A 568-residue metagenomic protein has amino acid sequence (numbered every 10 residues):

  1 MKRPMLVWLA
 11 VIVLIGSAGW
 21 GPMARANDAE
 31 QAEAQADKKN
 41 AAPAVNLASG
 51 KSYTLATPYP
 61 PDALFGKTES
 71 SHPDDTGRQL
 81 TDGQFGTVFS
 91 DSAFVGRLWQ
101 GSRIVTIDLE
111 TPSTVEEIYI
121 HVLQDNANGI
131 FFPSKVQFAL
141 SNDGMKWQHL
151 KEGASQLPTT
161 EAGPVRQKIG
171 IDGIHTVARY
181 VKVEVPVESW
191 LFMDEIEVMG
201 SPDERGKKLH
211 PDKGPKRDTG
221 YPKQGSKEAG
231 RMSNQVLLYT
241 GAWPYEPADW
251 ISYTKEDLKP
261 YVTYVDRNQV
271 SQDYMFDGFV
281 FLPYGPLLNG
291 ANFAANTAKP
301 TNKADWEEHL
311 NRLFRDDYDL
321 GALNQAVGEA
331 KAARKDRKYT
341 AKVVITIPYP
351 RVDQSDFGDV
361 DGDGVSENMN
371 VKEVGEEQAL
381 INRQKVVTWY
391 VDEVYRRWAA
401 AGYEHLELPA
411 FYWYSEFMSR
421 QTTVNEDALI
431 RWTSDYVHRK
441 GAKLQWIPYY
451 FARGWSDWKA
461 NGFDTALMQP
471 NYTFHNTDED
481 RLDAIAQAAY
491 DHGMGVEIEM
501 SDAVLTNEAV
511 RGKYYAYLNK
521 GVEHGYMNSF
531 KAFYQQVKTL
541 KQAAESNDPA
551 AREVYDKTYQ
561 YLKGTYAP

Functional and structural regions predicted by a protein language model:
R3-M23: Sec-dependent N-terminal signal peptides of Gram-positive bacterial secreted proteins and lipoproteins
A18-A36: Sec-dependent signal peptide cleavage junction
A32-E110, L123-F132, E152-G153, E161 (+1 more regions): Disordered, acidic Ser/Thr/Pro-rich linker "stalks" and the adjacent N-terminal cap of the next globular domain
F85-K146, K168-K213: Aromatic, loop-rich ligand-recognition surfaces of beta-strand-rich domains
Q148-D172: Extracellular carbohydrate recognition and processing domains and analogous Trp-centered ligand-binding platforms
G214-T388: N-terminal catalytic cores of secreted or lumenal carbohydrate-active enzymes
V387-Y390, M418-L429, S434, H438-R481: Extracellular glycoside hydrolase catalytic/binding regions
Y449-F451, T465-P568: Substrate-binding cleft of secreted/luminal carbohydrate-active enzymes
